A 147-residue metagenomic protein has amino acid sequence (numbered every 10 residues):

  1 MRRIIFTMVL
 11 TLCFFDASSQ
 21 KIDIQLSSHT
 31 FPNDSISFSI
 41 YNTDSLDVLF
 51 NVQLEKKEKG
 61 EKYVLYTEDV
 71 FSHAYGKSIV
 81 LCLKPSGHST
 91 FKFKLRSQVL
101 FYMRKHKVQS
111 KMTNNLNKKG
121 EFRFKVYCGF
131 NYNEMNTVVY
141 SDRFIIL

Functional and structural regions predicted by a protein language model:
I4-F15: Sec-dependent N-terminal signal peptides
A17-T30: Low-complexity, acidic Ser/Thr/Pro/Gly-rich terminal tails and inter-domain linkers that flank the onset of structured
P32-I36: Structural beta-strand segments of beta-rich domains
S39-D44: Asparagine-centered strand-capping/turn motif at beta-strand->loop junctions
S45-H88: The feature marks short-to-medium sequence segments in extracytoplasmic or secretory-pathway proteins
L83-L95, V139: Short Pro-Gly-centered flexible turn/kink motifs
M103-Y132: Internal, hydrophobic beta-strand segments that form the core of beta-sheet-rich folds
N133-L147: Short Trp-Ser/Thr-centered turn/loop motifs at beta-strand boundaries
